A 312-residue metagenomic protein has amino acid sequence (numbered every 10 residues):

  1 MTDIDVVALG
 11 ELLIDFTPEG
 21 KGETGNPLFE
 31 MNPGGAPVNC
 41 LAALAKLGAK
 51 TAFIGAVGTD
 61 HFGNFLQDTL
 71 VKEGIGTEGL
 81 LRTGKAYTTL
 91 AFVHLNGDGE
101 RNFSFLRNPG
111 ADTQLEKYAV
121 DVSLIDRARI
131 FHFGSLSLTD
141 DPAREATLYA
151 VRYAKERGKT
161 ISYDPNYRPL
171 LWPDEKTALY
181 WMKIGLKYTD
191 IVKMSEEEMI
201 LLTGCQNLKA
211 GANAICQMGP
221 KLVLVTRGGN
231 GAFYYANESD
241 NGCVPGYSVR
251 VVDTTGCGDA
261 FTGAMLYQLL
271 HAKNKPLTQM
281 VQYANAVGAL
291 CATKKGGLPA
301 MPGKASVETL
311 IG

Functional and structural regions predicted by a protein language model:
M1-G76, L115, R250: Glycine-rich phosphate/adenosyl-contacting loop at the front of the ribokinase-like
M1-V7, R152, G204, L208-G312: Conserved phosphate-binding/catalytic region of the ribokinase-like
L12, A36, L136, P165 (+1 more regions): Active-site metal-binding loops of divalent metal-dependent hydrolases
L44, S195, G258: Short, conserved phosphate/pyrophosphate- and ester-handling motifs at nucleotide-, phospho-/glycolipid
K50-F133, E308-G312: Conserved N-terminal subdomain of the carbohydrate kinase-like
S123-L124, I184-G185, C216: Structural alpha-helical scaffold elements that stabilize or flank donor/cofactor-binding regions in carbohydrate
I130, L136-N213, N230-G231: Conserved beta-alpha-beta core of the PfkB/ribokinase-like small-molecule kinase fold
